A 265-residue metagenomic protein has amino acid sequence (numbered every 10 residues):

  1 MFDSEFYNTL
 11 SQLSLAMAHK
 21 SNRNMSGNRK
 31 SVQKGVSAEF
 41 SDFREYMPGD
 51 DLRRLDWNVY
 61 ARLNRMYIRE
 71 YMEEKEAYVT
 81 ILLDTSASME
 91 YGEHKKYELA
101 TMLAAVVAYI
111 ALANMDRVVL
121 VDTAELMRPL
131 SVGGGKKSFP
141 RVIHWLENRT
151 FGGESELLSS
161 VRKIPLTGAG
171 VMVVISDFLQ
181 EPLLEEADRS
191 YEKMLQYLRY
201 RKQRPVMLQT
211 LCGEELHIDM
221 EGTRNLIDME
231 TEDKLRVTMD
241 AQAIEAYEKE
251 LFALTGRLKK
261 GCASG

Functional and structural regions predicted by a protein language model:
M1-R29, R44-D50, V59, I68 (+4 more regions): Exposed, interaction-prone extracellular/peripheral surfaces
K34-V36: A positional/architectural concept
R53: DNA target-recognition patches
D56: Switch I (G2) and immediately adjacent beta-strands of P-loop GTPase domains
